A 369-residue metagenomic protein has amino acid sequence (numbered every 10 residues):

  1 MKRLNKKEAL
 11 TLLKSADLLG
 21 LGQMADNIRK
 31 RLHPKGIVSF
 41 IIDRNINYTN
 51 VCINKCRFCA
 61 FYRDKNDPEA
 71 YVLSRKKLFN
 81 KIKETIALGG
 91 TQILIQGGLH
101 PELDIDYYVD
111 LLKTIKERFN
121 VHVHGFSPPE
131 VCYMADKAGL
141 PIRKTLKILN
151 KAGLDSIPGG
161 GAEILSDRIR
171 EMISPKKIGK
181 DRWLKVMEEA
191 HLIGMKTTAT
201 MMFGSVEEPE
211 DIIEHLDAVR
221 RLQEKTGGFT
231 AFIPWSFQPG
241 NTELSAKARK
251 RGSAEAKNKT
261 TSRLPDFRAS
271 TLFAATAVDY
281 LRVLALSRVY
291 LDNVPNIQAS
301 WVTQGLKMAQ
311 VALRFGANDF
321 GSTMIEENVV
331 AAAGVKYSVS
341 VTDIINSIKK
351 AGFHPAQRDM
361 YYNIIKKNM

Functional and structural regions predicted by a protein language model:
M1-L19, N27, I86, D217 (+3 more regions): Auxiliary Fe-S-binding modules of radical SAM enzymes
A9-L12, I42-N45, G97-P101, F203-V206 (+1 more regions): Conserved short loop/turn motifs at secondary-structure junctions
G22-D64, A70-Q96: N-terminal pre-triad scaffold of radical SAM enzymes
I37-V38, I42, Y48, C52-I53 (+4 more regions): Mobile, glycine- and charge-enriched loop segments and immediately flanking short secondary-structure elements within
V38-R44, I93, V123-S127, I157-G159 (+4 more regions): Hydrophobic faces of well-ordered beta-strands that scaffold small-molecule active sites in alpha/beta enzyme cores
N50-C52, G89, G161, S236 (+1 more regions): Short, small-residue-rich loop/turn micro-motifs
R63-E214, A218-R221: Conserved Radical SAM active-site core
